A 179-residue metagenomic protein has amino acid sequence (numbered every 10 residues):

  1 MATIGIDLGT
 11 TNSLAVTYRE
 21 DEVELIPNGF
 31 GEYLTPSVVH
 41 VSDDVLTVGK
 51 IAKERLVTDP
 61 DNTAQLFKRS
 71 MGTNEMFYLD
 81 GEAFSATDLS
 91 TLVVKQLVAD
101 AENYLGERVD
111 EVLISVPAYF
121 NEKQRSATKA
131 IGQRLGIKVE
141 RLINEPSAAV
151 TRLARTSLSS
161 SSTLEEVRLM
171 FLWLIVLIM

Functional and structural regions predicted by a protein language model:
M1-T73, F77-A83, A99-M179: Oxyanion-binding/catalytic loops of NTP- or PPi-dependent enzymes
E82-L92: Conserved AMP-binding/adenylate-forming core of the ANL superfamily
T91-A101: Short, well-ordered amphipathic alpha-helical segments that serve as non-catalytic structural scaffolds within diverse
